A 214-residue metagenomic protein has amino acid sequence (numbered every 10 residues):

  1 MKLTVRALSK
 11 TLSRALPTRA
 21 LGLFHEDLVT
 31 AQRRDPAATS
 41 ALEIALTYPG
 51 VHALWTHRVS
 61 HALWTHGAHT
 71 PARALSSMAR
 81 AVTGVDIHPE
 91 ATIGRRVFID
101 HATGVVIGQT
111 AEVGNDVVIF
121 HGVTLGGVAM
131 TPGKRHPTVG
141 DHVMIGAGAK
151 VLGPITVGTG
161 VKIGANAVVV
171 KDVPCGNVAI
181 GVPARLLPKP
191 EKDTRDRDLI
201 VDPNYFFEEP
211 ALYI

Functional and structural regions predicted by a protein language model:
M1-T83, D193-I214: Terminal amphipathic alpha-helical/low-complexity segments used for targeting or macromolecular assembly
T83, H88-P89, G94-R95, D100-Q109 (+10 more regions): Left-handed beta-helix
G133-L152, T156, V182-I214: C-terminal segments of enzyme domains that contribute to small-molecule binding surfaces
